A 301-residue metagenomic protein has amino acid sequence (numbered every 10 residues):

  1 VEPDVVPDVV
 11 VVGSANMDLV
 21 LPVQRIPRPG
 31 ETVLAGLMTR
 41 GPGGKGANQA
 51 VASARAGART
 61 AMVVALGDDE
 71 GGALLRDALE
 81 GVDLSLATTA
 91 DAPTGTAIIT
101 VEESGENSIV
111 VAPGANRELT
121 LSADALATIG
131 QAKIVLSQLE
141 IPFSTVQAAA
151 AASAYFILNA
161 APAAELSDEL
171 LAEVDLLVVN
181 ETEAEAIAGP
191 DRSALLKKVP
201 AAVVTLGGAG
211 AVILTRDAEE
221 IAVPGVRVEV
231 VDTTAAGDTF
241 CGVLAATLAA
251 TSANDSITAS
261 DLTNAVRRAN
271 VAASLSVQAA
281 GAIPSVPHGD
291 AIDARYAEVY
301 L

Functional and structural regions predicted by a protein language model:
V1-D8, E165, R192-L301: Conserved phosphate-binding/catalytic region of the ribokinase-like
V1-P27: Positively charged, low-complexity intrinsically disordered leader regions
V9, R59-T60, L84, F156 (+1 more regions): Hydrophobic anchor at the start of a short beta-strand that flanks the dinucleotide cofactor-binding loop
M17, P29-V33, L37-R40, A52-I134 (+1 more regions): Conserved N-terminal subdomain of the carbohydrate kinase-like
D18-G30, V212-V223: Acidic-glycine-rich active-site phosphate/pyrophosphate-binding loop
V51, R76-D77, Q147, A151 (+2 more regions): Alpha-helical segments flanking ligand/cofactor-binding loops in enzyme cores
G81-V82, G114-T120, F156-A163, V223-P224: Short gly/ser/thr-rich secondary-structure transition/capping motifs
K133-S193, A201, A209-A211: Conserved beta-alpha-beta core of the PfkB/ribokinase-like small-molecule kinase fold
